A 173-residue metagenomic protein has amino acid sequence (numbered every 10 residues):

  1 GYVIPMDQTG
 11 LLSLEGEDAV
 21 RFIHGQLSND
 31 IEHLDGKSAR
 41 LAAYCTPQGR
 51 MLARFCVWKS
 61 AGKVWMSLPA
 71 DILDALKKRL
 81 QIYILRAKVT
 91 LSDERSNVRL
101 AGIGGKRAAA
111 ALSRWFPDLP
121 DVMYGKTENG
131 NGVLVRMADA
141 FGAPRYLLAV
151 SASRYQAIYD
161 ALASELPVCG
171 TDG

Functional and structural regions predicted by a protein language model:
G1-G173: Basic, glycine/lysine-rich polyanion-binding surfaces/domains
